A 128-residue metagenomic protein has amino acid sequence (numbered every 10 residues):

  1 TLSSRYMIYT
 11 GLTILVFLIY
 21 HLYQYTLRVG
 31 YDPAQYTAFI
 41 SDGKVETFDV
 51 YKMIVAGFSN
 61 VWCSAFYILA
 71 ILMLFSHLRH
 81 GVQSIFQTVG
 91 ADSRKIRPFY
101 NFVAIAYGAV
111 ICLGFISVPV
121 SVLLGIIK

Functional and structural regions predicted by a protein language model:
T1-K128: Membrane-embedded alpha-helical bundles that constitute the cytochrome b-like, heme-associated redox core of multi-pass
